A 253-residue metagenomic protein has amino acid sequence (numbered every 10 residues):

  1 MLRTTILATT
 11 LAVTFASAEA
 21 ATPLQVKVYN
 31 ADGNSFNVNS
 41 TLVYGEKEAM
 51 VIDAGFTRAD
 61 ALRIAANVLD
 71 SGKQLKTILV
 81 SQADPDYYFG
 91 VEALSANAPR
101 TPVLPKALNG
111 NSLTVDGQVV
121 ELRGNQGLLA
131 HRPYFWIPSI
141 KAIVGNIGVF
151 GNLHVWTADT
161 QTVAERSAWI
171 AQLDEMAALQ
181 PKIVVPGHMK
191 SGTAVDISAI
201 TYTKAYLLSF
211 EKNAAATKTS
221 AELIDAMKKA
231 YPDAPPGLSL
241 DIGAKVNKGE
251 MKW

Functional and structural regions predicted by a protein language model:
M1-E19: Gram-negative bacterial Sec-dependent N-terminal signal peptides
A21-L75, Y134-I137, K141-I147: Conserved beta-strand hairpin/beta-sheet module of binuclear metal-dependent hydrolase folds, prominently
N37, G55-L62, P85, A107 (+3 more regions): Soluble non-cytosolic domains of exported or imported proteins
F56-T57, R123-T201, A205-S209: Metallo-beta-lactamase
A59-N97: Active-site metal-binding motif and surrounding structural segment of the metallo-beta-lactamase
A96-H131, S139, A177: Metallo-beta-lactamase
A178-I183, S191-W253: Accessory terminal helices/loops
